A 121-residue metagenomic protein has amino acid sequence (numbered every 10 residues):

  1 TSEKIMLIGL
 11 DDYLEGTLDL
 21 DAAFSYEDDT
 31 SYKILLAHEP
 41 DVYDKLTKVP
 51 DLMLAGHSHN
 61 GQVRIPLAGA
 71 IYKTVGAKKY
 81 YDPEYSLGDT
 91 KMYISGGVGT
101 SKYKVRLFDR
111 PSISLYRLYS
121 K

Functional and structural regions predicted by a protein language model:
T1-A37, Y43-K45, Y103-L107: Binuclear metal-dependent hydrolase catalytic cores centered on His/Asp/Glu-rich metal-binding motifs
T1-E3, L87-G88, L118: Active-site beta-strand termini and strand-to-loop segments that position acidic
D12-Y13, G97, K121: Solvent-exposed coil/turn segments that connect beta secondary-structure elements in extracytoplasmic/periplasmic
A22, L118-K121: Short, well-structured alpha-helical segments in soluble
P40-L115: Conserved beta-sheet core of the metallophosphoesterase superfamily
